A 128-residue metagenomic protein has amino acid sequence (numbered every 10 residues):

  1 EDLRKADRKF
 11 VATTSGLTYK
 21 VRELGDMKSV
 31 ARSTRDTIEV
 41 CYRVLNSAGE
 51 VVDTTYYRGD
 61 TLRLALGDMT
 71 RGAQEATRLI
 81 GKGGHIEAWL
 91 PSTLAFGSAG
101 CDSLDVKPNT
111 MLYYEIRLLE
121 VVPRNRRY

Functional and structural regions predicted by a protein language model:
E1-Y128: Cross-family detector of peptidyl-prolyl cis-trans isomerase
